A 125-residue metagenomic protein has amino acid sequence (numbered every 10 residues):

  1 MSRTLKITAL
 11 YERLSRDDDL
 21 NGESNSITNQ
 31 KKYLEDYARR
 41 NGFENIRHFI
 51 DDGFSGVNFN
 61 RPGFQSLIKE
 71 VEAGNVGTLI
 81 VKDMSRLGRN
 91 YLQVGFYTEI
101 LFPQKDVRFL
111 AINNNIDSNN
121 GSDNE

Functional and structural regions predicted by a protein language model:
M1-E125: Short, structured surface patches at the beginning of a domain
